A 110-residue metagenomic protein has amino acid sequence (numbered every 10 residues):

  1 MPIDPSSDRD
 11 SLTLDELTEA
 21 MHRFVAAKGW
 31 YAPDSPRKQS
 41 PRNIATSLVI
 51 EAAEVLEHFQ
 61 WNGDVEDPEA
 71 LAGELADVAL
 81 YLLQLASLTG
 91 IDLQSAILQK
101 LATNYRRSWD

Functional and structural regions predicted by a protein language model:
M1-L75, A79-D110: Flexible "arm" and connector segments at domain edges
